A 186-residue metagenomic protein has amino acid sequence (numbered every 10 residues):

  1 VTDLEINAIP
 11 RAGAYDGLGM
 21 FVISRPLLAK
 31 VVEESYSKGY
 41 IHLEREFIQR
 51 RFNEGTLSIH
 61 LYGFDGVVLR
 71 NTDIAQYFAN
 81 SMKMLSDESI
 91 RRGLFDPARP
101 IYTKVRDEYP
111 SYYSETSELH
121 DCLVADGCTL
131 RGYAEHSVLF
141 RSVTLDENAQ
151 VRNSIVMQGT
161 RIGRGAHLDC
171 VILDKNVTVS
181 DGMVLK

Functional and structural regions predicted by a protein language model:
V1-S35: Conserved core of the sugar-phosphate nucleotidyltransferase
P26, E34-K186: Left-handed beta-helix
